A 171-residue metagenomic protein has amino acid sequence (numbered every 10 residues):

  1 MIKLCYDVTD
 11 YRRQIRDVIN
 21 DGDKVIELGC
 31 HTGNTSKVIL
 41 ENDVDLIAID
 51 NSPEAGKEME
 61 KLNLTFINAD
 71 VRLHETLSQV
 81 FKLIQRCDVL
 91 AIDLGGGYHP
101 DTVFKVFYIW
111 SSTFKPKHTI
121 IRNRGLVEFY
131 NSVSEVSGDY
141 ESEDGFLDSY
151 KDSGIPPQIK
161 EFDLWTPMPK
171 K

Functional and structural regions predicted by a protein language model:
M1-G22: S-adenosyl-L-methionine
G22-H31: Conserved class I S-adenosyl-L-methionine
G33-K37: Glycine-rich SAM-binding Motif I of class I
S52: Conserved SAM/SAH-binding beta-strand->alpha-helix loop
M59-E60: Conserved SAM-binding loop
N63-L73: Conserved SAM-binding strand-loop segment of SAM-dependent methyltransferases
H74-Q85: Short amphipathic alpha-helix with an adjacent loop that forms part of the alpha/beta core around
G96-K171: C-terminal substrate-binding/active-site "lid" region of AdoMet-derived donor-dependent transferases
